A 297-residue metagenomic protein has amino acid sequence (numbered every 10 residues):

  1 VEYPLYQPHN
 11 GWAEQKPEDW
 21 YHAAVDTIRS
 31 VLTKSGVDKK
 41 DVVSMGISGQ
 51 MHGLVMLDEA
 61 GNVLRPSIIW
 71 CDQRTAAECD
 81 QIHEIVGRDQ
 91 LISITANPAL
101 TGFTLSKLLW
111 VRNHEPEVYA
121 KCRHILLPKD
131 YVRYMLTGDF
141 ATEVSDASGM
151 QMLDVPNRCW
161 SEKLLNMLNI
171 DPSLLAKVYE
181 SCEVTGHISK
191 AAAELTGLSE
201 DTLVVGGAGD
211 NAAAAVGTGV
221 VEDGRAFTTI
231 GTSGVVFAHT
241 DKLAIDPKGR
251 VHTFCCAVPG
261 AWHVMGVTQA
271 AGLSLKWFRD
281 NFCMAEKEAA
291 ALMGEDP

Functional and structural regions predicted by a protein language model:
V1-E2, W70, A147, Q269: A generic structural motif
V1-R65, S93, K121, A176 (+2 more regions): N-terminal glycine/serine-rich phosphate-binding loop of ATP-dependent small-molecule kinases, especially carbohydrate
Y3, E180, C256: Active-site donor-binding loop signature of nucleotide-sugar glycosyltransferases
P17, A76, H83-L100, L105-T142 (+3 more regions): Active-site core segments that coordinate phosphate-bearing ligands/cofactors across diverse enzyme families
T33-W70, P98-T104, R133-D154, K177-E180 (+1 more regions): Short beta-strand-loop/turn "lid" adjacent to the catalytic site in phosphate-handling enzymes
V55-L57, D80, L275: A short local structural element in Rossmann-fold oxidoreductases
